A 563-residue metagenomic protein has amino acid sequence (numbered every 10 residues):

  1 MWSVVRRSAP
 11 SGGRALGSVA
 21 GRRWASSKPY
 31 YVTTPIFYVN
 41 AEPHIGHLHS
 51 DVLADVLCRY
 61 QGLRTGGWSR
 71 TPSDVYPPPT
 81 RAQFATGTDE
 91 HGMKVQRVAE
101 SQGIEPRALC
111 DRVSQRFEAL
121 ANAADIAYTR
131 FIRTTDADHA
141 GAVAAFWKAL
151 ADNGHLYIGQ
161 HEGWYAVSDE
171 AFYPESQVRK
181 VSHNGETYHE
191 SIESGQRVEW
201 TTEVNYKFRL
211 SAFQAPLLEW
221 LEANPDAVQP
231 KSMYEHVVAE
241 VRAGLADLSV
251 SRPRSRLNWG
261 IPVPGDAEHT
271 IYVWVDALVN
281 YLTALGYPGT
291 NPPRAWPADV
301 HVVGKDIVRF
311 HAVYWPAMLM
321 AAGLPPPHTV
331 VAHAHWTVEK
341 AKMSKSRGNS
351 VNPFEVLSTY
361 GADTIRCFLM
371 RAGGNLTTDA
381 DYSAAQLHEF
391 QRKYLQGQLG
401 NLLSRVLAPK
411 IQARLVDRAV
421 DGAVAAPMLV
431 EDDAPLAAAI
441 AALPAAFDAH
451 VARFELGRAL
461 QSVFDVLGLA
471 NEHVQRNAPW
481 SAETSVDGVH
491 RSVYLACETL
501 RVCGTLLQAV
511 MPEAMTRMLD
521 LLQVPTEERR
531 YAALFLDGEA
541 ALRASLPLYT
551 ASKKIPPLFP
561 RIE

Functional and structural regions predicted by a protein language model:
W2-P10, R14-P29, S69-V75, Q83 (+5 more regions): Basic, alpha-helical terminal appendages of large translation-related enzymes
W2-V4, A9, W24-N40, V56-L245 (+5 more regions): Conserved, charged catalytic cores of large soluble enzymes
S26-P79, F84-T86, D138-A142, Y188-Q412 (+1 more regions): Structured secondary-structure scaffolds
Q160, W164, N291-A298, H328-T337 (+4 more regions): Short alpha-helical "patches" and their helix-cap loops
A171-E175, W336-M343, K393, A423-A441 (+1 more regions): Short, mixed-charge aromatic SLiMs
Q391, L395-Q398, L402, D432 (+4 more regions): Amphipathic alpha-helix face/heptad-repeat signature
P444-G457: Long, non-coiled-coil amphipathic alpha-helical linker/lever segments that couple catalytic cores to other domains
